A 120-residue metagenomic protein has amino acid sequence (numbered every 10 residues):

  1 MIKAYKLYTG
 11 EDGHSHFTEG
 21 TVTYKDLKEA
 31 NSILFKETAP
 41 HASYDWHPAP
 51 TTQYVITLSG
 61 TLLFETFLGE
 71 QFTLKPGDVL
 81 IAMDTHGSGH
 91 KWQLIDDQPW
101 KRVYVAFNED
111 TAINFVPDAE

Functional and structural regions predicted by a protein language model:
M1-Y8: Short acidic, Pro/Gly- and aromatic-enriched capping/linker segments at domain boundaries
T9, V22, N31-A49, M83-G87 (+1 more regions): Conserved short histidine dyad/triad with adjacent acidic residue
V22-Y24, F67-H86: Short acidic-glycine-tyrosine-enriched beta hairpin
Y44-W46, F64-E65, A82, S88-D96: Short beta-strand His + acidic residue motifs that chelate non-heme Fe in jelly-roll/DSBH and cupin folds
H47-F64, A106: Short, conserved beta-strand element in jelly-roll/cupin
I81-T85, I95-A112: A short hydrophobic beta-strand segment most commonly corresponding to one strand of the jelly-roll/cupin
